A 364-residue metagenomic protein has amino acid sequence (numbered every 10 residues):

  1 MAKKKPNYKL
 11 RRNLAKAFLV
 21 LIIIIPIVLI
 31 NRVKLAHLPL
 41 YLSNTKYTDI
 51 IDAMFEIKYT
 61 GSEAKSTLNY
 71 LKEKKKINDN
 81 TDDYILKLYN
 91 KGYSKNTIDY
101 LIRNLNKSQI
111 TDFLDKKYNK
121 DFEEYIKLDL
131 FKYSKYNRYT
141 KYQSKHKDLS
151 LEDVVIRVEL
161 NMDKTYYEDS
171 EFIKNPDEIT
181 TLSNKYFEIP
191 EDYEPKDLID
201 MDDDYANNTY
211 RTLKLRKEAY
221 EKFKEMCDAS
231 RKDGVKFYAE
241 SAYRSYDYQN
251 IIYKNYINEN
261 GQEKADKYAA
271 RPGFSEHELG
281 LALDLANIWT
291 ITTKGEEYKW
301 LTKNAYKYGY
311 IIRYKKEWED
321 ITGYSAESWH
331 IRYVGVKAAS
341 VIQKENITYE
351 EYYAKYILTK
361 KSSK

Functional and structural regions predicted by a protein language model:
A2-N13, I25-S241, Y246-K364: Extracytoplasmic cell-surface/polysaccharide-interacting catalytic and binding patches
L14-I22: Sec-dependent signal peptide hydrophobic core
